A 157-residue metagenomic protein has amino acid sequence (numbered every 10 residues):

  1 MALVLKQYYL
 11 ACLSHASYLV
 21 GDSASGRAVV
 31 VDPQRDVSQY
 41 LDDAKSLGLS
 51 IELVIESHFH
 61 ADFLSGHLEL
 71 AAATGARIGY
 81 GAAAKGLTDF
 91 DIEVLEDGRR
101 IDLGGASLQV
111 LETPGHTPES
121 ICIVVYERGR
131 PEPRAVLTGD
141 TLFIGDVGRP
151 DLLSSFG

Functional and structural regions predicted by a protein language model:
A2-L5: Extreme N-terminal starter segment of soluble prokaryotic enzymes
L10-S14, S25-A28, R35-P114, Y126-R134: Active-site HxH/HxHxD metal-binding segment of metal-dependent hydrolases
S17: Short hydrophobic/aromatic beta-strand element in the GNAT-like acyltransferase core that lines or flanks the acyl-donor
G26, S107, T117-G157: Metallo-beta-lactamase
